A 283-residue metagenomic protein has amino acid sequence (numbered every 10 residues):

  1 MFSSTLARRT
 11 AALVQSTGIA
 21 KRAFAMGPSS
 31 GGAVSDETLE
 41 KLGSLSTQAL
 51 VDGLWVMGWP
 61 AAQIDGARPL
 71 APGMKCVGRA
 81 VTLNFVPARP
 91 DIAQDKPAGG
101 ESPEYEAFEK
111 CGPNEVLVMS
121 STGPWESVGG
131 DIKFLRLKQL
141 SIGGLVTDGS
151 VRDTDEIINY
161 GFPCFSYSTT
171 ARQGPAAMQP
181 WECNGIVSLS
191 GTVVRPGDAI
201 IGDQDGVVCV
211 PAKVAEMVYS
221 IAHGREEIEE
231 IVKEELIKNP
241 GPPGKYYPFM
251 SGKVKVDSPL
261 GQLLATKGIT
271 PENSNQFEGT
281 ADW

Functional and structural regions predicted by a protein language model:
M1-P28: N-terminal mitochondrial targeting presequence
A25-P196, C209-W283: Feature captures the catalytic cores and cofactor-binding loops of soluble hydro-lyases/lyases that act on carboxylate
D203: Beta-strand-loop-alpha-helix segment that lines the small-molecule cofactor/substrate pocket of alpha/beta enzymes
